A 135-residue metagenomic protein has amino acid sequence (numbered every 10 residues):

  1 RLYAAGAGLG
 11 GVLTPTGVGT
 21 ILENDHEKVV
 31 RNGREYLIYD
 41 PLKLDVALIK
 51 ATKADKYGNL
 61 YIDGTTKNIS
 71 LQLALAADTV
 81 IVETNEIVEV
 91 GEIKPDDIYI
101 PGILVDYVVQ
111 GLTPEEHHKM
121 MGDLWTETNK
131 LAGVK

Functional and structural regions predicted by a protein language model:
R1-K135: Conserved alpha/beta enzyme-core scaffold
